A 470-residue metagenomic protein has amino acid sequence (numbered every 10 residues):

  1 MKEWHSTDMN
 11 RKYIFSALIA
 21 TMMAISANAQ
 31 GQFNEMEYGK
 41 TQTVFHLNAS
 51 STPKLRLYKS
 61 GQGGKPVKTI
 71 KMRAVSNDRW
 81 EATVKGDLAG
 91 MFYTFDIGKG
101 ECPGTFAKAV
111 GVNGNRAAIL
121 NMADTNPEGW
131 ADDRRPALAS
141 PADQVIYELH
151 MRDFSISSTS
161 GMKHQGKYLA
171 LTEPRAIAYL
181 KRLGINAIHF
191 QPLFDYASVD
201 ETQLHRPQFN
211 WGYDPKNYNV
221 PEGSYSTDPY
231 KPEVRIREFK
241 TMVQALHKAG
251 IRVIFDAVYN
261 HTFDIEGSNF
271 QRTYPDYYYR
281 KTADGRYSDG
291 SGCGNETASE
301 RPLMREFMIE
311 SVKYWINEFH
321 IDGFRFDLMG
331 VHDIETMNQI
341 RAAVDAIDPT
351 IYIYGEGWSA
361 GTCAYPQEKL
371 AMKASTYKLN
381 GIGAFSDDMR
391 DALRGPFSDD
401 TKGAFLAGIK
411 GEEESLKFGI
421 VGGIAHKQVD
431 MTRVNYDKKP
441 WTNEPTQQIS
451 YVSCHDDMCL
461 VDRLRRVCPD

Functional and structural regions predicted by a protein language model:
S6-F15: Bacterial N-terminal signal peptides that target proteins for export
S16-A24: Bacterial N-terminal signal peptides
I25-A29: Sec/Tat signal peptide C-region and signal peptidase I cleavage site
Q30-V44, K71-E148, D153-G166: The feature marks proteins involved in alpha-glucan
N48-P53: Short proline/glycine-enriched turn/loop motifs at strand-loop junctions of beta-rich domains
M91-L138, S198-D214, G267-S288, D399-K402: Core domains of carbohydrate- and sulfate-ester-processing enzymes
R116-D124, R341-A342, A346-D470: Conserved alpha/beta catalytic core and glycan-binding cleft of carbohydrate-active enzymes
H150-F319, H332-D348, Y352, C363: Substrate-binding/active-site clefts of carbohydrate-active enzymes
